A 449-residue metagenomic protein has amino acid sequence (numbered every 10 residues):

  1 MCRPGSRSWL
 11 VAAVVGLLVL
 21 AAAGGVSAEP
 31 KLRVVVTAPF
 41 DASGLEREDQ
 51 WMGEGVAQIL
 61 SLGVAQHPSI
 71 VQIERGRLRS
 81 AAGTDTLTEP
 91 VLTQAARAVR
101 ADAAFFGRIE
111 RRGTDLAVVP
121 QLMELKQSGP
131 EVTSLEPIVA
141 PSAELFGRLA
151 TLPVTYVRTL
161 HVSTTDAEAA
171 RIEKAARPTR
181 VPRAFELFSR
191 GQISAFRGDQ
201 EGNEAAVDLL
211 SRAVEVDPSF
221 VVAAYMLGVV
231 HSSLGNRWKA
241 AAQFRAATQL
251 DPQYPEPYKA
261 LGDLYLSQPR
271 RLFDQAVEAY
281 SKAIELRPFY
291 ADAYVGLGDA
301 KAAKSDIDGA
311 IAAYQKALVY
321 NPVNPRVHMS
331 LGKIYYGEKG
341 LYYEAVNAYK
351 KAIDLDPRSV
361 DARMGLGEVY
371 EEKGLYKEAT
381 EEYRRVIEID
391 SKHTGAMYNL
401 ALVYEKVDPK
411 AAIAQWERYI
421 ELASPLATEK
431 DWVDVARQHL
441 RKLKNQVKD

Functional and structural regions predicted by a protein language model:
A28-R33, A95, K126-R212, V216-S219: C-terminal/domain-edge helix-coil "capping" segments
P30-Q94, A104-L116, E124-I138, E173-R177: Short beta-strand->alpha-helix linker/helix-N-cap micro-motif that forms a surface specificity/interaction loop
A184, V221-V222, P255-E256, A291-D292 (+5 more regions): Helix-start (N-cap) detector for alpha-helical repeat units in TPR-like alpha-solenoids, especially tetratricopeptide
A195, S232, K259, L266-Q268 (+6 more regions): Position-specific recognition of the canonical hydrophobic site in helix A of tetratricopeptide repeat
E201-D208, S233-A246, S267-K282, A303-K316 (+3 more regions): Structural signature of tandem alpha-helical TPR/SEL1-like repeats, specifically the intra-repeat loop/turn
K406, K410-D449: Terminal, low-structured helical/coil segments at or just beyond the last alpha-helical repeat
